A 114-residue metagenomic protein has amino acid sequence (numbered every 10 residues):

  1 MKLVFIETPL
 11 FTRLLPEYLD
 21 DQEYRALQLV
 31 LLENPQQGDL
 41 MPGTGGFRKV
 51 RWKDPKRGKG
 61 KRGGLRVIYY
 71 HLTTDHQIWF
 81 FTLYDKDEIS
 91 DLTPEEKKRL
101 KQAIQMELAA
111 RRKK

Functional and structural regions predicted by a protein language model:
M1-Q22: Arg/Lys-rich, positively charged N-terminal/basic patches that mediate binding to nucleic acids
V4, Q22, K49-R51, K113-K114: Localized chelating/binding microdomains that coordinate divalent metal ions or stabilize phosphate-bearing
E7, E23, L27, G46 (+3 more regions): Amphipathic alpha-helical interface surfaces
L14, Y18, N34, D87-S90: Alpha-helix C-capping/helix-to-loop hinge sites
D21-D39: Compact soluble domain cores
Q37-T82, E88: Basic/aromatic recognition patch in beta-strand/loop cores that engages polyanionic ligands
H71-K114: Enriched for short, Lys/Arg-rich terminal
